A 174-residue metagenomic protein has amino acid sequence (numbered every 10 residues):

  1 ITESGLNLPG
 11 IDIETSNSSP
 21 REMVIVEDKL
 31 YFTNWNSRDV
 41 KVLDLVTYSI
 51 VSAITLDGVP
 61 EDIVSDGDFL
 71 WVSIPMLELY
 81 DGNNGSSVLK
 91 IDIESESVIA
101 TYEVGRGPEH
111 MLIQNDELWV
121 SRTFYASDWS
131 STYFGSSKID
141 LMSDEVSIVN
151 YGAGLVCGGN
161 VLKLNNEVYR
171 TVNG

Functional and structural regions predicted by a protein language model:
I1-G174: Predominantly soluble domains enriched in secretory-pathway, periplasmic, or organellar proteins
